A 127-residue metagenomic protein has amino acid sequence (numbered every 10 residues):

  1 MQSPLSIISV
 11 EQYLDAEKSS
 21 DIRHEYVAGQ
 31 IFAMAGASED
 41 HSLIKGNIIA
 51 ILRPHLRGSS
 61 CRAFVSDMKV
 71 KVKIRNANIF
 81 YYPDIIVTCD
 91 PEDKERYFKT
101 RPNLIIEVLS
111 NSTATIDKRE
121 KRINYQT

Functional and structural regions predicted by a protein language model:
M1-T127: Gly/Pro/Ser/Thr-rich low-complexity, intrinsically disordered segments predominantly at protein N-termini
